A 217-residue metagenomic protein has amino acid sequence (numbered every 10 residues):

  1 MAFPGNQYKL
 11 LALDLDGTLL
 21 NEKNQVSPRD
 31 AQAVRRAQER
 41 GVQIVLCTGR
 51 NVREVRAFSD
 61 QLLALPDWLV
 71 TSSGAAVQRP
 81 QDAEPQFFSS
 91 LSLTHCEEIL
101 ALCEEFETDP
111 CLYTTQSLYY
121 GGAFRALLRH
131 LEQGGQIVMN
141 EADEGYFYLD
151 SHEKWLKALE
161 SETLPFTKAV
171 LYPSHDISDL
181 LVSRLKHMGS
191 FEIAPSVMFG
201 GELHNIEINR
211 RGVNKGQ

Functional and structural regions predicted by a protein language model:
M1-G5, R56-L63, R184: Short amphipathic alpha-helices and their capping/turn segments at secondary-structure boundaries
M1-L13, E39: Non-catalytic pre-domain segments flanking phosphatase-related domains
Q25-V138: Active-site phosphate-binding/coordination module
Y113-Q217: Conserved acidic, metal-coordinating active-site core of Asp-based, Mg2+-dependent phosphoryl-transfer enzymes
